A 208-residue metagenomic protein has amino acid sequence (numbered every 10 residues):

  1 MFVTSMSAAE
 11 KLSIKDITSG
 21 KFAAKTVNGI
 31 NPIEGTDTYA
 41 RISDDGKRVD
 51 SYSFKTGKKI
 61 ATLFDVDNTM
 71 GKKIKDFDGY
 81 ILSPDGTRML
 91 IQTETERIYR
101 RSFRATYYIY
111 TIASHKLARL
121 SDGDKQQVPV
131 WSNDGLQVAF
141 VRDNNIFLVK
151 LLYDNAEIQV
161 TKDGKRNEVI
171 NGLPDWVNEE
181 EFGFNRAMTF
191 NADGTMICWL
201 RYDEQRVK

Functional and structural regions predicted by a protein language model:
M1-S7: Hydrophobic h-region of N-terminal signal peptides that target proteins for export in Gram-negative bacteria
A8-K208: Beta-propeller folds
